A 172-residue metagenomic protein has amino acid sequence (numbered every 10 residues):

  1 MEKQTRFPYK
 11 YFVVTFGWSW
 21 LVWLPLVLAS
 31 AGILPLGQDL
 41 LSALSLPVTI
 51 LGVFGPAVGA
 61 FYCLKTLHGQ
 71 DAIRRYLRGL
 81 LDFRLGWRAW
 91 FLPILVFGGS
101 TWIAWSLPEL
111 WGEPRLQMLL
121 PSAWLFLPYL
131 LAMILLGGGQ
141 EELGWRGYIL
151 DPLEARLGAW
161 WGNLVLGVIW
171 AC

Functional and structural regions predicted by a protein language model:
E2-G138, A171: Specific transmembrane helices
Q140-I169: Membrane-interface helix/loop boundary segments of multi-pass membrane proteins
